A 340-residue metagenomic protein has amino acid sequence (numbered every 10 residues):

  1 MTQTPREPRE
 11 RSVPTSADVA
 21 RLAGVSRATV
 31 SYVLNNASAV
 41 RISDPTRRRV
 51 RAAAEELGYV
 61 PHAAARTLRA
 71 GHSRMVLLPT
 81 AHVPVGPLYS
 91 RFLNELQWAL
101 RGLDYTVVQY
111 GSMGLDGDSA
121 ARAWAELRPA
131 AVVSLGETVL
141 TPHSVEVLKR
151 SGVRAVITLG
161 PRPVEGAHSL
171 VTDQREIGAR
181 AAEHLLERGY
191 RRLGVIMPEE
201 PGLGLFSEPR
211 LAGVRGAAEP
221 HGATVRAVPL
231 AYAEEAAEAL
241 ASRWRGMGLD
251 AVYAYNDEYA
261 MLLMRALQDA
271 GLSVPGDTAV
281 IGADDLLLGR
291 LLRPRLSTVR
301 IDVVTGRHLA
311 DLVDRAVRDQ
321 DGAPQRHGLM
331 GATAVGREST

Functional and structural regions predicted by a protein language model:
M1-G71: N-terminal helix-turn-helix DNA-binding module of bacterial transcription factors
T2, R11, G71, M75-E183 (+2 more regions): Alpha-helical recognition/docking segments in bacterial nutrient-uptake and carbohydrate-utilization systems
R49, P87-G102, I177-R180, G204-A223 (+2 more regions): Short, solvent-exposed amphipathic alpha-helices that sit in or adjacent to ligand/effector-binding or catalytic
L100-G111, V195-I196, L211, R215-E235: Short beta-strand elements in bilobed, periplasmic/extracellular small-molecule ligand-binding domains
R128-G136, G194-M197, V228, M247-A260 (+1 more regions): Periplasmic-binding protein-like
S169-I196, E234-S242, V299-Q320: Hydrophobic alpha-helical segments within soluble ligand-binding/sensing domains
A181-A223, R326-S339: An alpha-beta-alpha
R243-T340: Flexible loop/turn connectors
